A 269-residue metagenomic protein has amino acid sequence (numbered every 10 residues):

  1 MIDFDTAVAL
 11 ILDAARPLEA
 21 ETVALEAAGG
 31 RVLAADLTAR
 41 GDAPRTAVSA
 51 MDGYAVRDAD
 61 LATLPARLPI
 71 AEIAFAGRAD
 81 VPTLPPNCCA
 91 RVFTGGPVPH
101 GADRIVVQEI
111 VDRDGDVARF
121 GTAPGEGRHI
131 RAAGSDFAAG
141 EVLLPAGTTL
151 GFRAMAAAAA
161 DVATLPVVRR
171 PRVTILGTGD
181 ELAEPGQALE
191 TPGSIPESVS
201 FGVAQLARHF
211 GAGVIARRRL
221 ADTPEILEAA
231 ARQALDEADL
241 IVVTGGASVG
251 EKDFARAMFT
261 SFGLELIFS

Functional and structural regions predicted by a protein language model:
M1-A14, V203-A207, L240, A257-M258: N-terminal intrinsically disordered, low-complexity, charge/repeat-rich segments that act as generic
M1-P65: Short, low-complexity N-terminal leaders and the immediately following helix N-cap/first helix
M1-V8, E21, L25, A47 (+10 more regions): Generic structural signal for well-ordered, non-membrane alpha-helical segments in soluble metabolic enzymes
I2, A55-R218: Short, glycine/charged-enriched hinge/interface segments at domain edges or termini
I2, E21-G30, A34-A35, V48 (+4 more regions): Flexible glycine/proline-rich
L12-E19, D36, V98, E141-T148 (+6 more regions): Structural signal for hydrophobic packing residues in well-ordered secondary-structure cores of soluble enzyme domains
A27-A28, V32, V173, E184 (+1 more regions): Glycine-rich, acidic
D180, S200-G202, H209-S269: Short glycine/threonine-rich loop/turn motifs
